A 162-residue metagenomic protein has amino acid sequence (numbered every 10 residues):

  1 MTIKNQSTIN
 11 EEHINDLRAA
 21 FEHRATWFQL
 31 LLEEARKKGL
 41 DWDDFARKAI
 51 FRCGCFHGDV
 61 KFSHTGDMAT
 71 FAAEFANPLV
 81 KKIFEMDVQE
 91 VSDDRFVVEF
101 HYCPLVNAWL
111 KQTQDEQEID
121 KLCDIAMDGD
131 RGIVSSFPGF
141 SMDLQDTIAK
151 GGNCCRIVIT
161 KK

Functional and structural regions predicted by a protein language model:
M1-D124, F140-C154, K161-K162: N-terminal accessory segment detector
K121-V134: A conserved amphipathic terminal alpha-helix motif
F137: Acidic-histidine catalytic/liganding microenvironments
